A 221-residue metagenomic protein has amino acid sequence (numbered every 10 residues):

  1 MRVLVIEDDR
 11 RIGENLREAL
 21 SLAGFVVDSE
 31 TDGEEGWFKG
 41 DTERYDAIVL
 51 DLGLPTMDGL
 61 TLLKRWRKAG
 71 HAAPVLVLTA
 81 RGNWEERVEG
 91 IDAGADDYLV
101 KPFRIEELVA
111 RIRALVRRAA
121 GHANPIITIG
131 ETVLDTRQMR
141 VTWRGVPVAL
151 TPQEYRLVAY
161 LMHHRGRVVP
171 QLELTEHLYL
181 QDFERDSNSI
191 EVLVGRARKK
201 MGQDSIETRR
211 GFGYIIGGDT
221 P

Functional and structural regions predicted by a protein language model:
M1-A119: N-terminal/domain-start alpha-helical segments
E35, D58, E89, R137-Q138 (+2 more regions): Residue-level recognition of short loop/turn positions
E35, G211-I215: Glycine-rich nucleotide-binding loop
E43, L52, E106, G130-T132 (+4 more regions): Structural detector for helix-capping/boundary residues
A114-I127, G166: The C-terminal output helix
T128-R156, I215-P221: A structural micro-motif at secondary-structure boundaries
R140-S205, R210: Positively charged, aromatic-enriched patches within helix-turn-helix-type DNA-binding elements, predominantly
